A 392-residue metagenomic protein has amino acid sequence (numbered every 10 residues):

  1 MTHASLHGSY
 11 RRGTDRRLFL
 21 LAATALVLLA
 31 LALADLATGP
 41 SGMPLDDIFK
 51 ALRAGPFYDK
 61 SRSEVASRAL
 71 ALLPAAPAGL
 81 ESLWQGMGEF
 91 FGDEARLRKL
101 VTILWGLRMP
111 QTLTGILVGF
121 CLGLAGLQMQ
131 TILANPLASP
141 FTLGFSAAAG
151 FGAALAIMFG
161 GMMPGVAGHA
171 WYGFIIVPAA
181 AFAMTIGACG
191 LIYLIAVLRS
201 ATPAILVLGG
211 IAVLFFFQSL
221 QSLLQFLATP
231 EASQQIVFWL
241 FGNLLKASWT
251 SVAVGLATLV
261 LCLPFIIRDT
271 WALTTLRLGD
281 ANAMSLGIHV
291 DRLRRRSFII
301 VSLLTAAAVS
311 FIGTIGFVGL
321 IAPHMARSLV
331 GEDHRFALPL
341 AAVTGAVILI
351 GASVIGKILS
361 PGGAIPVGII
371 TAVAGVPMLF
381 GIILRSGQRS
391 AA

Functional and structural regions predicted by a protein language model:
T2-A392: Alpha-helical transmembrane segments in inner-membrane proteins
